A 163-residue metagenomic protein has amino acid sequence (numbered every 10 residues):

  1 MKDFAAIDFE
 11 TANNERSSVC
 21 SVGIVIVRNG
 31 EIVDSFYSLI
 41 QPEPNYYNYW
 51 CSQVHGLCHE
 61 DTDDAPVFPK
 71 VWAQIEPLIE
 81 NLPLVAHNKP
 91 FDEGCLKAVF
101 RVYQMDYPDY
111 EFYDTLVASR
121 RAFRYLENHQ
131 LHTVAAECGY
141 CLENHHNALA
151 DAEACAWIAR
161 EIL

Functional and structural regions predicted by a protein language model:
M1-D109, R124-H146: Conserved non-catalytic scaffold segment of RNase H-like nuclease domains
T11-N13, V117, A154: Short, glycine/acidic-enriched loop or turn micro-motifs at the edges of active sites
D92, E111, D151-A154: Catalytic-loop motifs flanking and including active-site residues across diverse enzymes
D106-S119: Conserved beta-strand -> loop -> alpha-helix junction used to position metal-binding or nucleic-acid-contacting
V117-R120, A136, W157-R160: Generic alpha-helical structural context detector
N147-R160: Acidic, divalent-metal-coordinating active-site segment for phosphoryl/phosphodiester hydrolysis, typified by short
